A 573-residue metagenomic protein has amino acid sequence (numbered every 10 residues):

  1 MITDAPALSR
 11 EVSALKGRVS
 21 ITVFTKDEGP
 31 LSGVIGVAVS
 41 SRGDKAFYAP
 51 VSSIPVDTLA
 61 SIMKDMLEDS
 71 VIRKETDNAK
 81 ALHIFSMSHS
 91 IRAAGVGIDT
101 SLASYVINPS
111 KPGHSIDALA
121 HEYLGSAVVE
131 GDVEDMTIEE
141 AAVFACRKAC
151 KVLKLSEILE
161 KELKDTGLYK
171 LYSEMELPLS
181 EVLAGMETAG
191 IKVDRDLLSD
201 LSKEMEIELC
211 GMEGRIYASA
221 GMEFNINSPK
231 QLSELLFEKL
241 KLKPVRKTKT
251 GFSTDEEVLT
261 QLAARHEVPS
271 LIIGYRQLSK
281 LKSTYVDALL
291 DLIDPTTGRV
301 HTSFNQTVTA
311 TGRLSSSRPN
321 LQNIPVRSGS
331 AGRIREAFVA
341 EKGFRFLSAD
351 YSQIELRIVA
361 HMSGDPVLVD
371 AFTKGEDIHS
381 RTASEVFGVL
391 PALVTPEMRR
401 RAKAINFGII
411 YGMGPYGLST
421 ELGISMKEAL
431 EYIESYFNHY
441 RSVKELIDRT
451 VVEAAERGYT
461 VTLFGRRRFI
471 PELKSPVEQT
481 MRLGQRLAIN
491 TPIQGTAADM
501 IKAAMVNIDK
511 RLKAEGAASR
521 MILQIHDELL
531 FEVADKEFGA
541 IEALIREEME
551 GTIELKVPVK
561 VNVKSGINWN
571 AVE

Functional and structural regions predicted by a protein language model:
M1-S52, E68, I72, D77-A79 (+11 more regions): Conserved "right-hand" nucleotidyltransferase catalytic core of DNA-directed polymerases
T25-S53, S348, E355-G388, R467 (+1 more regions): Metal-dependent catalytic core segments for phosphate chemistry
F47-A60, K64, G97-C150: Short alpha-helix plus adjacent loop in nuclease-associated cores
M87-G97, S110-D117, D365-V369: A short alpha->loop->secondary-structure connector
I98-T100, F338-I354: Conserved catalytic palm subdomain of right-hand nucleotidyl-transferase polymerases, strongest for RNA-directed enzymes
E181, T188, D294-T297, H301-T302 (+6 more regions): Conserved catalytic core of nucleic-acid polymerases
C210-G214, A218-S270, N438-N490, K536-E573: C-terminal polymerase-core module
F531-D535: Short beta-strand-to-loop capping motifs
